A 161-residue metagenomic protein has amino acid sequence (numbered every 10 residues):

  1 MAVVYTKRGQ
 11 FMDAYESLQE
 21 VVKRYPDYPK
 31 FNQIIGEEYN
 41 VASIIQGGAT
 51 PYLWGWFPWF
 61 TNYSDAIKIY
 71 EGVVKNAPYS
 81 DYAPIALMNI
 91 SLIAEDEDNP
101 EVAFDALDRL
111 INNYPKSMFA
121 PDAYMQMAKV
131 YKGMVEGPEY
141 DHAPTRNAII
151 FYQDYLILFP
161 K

Functional and structural regions predicted by a protein language model:
M1-K161: Acidic, polar-rich low-complexity tracts and alpha-helical solenoid repeat scaffolds
